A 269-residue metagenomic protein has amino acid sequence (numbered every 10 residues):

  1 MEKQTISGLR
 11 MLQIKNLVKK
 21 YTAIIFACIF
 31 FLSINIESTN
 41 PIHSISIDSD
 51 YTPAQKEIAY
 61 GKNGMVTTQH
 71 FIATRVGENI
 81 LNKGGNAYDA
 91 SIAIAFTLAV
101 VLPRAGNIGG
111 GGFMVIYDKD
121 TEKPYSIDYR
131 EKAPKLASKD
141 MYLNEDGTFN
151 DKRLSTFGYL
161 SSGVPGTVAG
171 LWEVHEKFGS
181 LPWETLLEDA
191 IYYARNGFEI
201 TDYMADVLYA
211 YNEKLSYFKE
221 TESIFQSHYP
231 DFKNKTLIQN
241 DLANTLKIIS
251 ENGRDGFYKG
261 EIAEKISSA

Functional and structural regions predicted by a protein language model:
Q4-I25: Bacterial N-terminal signal peptides that target proteins for export
I24-S33: Bacterial N-terminal signal peptides
N35-N40: Membrane-interface motif at the C-terminal end of an N-terminal transmembrane signal
I42-R75, A87-N252, F257-K259, A263-A269: Noncatalytic scaffold domains of N-terminal-nucleophile
N79-L81: Long, structured ligand/cofactor-binding scaffold of large enzymes
